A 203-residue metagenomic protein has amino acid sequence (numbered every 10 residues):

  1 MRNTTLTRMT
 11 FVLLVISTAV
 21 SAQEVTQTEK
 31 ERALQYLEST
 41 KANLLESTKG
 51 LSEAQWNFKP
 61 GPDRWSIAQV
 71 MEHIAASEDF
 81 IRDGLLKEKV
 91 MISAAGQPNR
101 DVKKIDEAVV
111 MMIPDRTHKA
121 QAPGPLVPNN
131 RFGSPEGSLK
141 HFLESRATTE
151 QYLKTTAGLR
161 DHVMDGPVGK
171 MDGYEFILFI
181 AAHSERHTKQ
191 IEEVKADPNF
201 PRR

Functional and structural regions predicted by a protein language model:
M1-T28: Bacterial Sec-dependent N-terminal signal peptides
S17, E31-L34, T117, K140 (+1 more regions): Domain-scale detector for complete catalytic domains at protein termini or as standalone homologs
T18-E24, A122-N130, G166-P167: A short small-residue
E24-N43: Short N-terminal segments immediately surrounding and downstream of signal-peptide cleavage
Q27-A33, Q55-E72, P128-L139, G173-I177: Second-shell loop/turn segments in exported
T40-S47, S77, S145, H183 (+1 more regions): Amphipathic, well-ordered alpha-helical segments in soluble domains
S47, I105-R160: Acidic/histidine-rich alpha-helical segments that form the ligand environment of transition-metal centers
F58-A108, M112, Q151-R203: Short, contiguous alpha-helical
